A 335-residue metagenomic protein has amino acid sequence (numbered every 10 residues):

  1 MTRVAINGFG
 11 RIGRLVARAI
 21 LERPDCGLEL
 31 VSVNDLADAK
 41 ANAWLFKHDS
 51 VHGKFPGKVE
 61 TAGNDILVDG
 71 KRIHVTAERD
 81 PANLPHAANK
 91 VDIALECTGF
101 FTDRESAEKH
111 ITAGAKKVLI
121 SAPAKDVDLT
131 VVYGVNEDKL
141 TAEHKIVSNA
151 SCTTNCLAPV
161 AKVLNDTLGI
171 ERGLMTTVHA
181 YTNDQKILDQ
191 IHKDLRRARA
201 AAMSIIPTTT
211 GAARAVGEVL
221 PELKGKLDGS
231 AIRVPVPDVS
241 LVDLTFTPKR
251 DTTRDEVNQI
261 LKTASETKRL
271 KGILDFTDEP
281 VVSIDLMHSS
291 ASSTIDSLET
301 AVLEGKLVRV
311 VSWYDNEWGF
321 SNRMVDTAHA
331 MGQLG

Functional and structural regions predicted by a protein language model:
M1-A198, V302, D326, L334: N-terminal Rossmann-like NAD(P) cofactor-binding subdomain of oxidoreductases, focused on the glycine-rich
F9, G13, D103, A150-T153 (+9 more regions): Generic structural signal for well-ordered, non-membrane alpha-helical segments in soluble metabolic enzymes
A17, E108, A158-N165, T176 (+6 more regions): Predominant activation on well-ordered alpha-helical scaffold segments within soluble catalytic domains
I20, P24, L164-L168, R172 (+7 more regions): Structural signal for hydrophobic packing residues in well-ordered secondary-structure cores of soluble enzyme domains
L36-D38, A124-K125, S151-T153, T177-D184 (+4 more regions): Glycine-rich beta-alpha junction loops
E143-H144, A200-A202, V239-D243, L307-R309: Short, solvent-exposed beta-strand edge segments and adjacent coil->beta transition regions
D166, I170-P237: Acidic, glycine-rich segments within the central catalytic cores of soluble metabolic enzymes that bind/position
G229, L241, T245-G335: C-terminal active-site/capping subdomain that shapes the small-molecule cofactor and substrate pocket of enzyme
